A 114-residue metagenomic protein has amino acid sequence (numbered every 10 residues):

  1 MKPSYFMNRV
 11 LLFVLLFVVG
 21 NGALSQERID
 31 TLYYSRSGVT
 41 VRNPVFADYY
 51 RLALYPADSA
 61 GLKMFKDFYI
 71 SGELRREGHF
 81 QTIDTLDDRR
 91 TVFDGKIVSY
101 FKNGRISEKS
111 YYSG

Functional and structural regions predicted by a protein language model:
M1-T31: Bacterial Sec-dependent N-terminal signal peptides
L24-G114: Glycine/tyrosine- and acidic-biased, solvent-exposed loop/turn segments at the edges of beta-strands
